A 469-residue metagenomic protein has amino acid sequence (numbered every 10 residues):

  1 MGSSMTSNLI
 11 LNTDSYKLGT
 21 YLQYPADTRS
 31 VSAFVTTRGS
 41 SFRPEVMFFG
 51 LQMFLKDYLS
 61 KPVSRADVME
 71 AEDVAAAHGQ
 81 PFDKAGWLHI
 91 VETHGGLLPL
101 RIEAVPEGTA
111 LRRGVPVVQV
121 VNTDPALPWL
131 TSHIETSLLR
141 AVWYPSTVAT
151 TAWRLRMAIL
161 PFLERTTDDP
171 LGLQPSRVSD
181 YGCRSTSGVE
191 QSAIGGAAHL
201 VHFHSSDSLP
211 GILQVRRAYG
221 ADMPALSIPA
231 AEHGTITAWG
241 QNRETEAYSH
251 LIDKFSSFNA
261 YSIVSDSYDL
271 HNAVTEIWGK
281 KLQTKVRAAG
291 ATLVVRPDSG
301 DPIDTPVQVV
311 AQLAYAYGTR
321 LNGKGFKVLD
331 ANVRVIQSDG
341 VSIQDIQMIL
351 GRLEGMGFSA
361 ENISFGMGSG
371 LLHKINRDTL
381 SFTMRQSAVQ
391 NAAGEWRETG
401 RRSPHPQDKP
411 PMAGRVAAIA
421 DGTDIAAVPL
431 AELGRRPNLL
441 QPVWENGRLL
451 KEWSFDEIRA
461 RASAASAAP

Functional and structural regions predicted by a protein language model:
G2-M53, V201-L209, Q214, A218-D222 (+5 more regions): Gly/Ser/Thr/Ala-enriched C-terminal appendages of enzymes
G2-S41, I90-P99, G108-G323, I343-D345: Buried, small/hydrophobic-residue-enriched core segments of structured protein domains
V31-D83: Low-complexity, highly charged intrinsically disordered N-terminal segments that act as targeting/localization
D57-Y58, P62, A71-H78, I90 (+7 more regions): Residues that form generic nucleotide/phosphate-binding pockets
P62-V120: Glycine-rich, N-terminal phosphate-binding loop and its surrounding beta-alpha-beta segment
K84, P99, G108, T131 (+3 more regions): Generic internal hydrophobic packing segments that stabilize the cores of diverse globular domains
L88, N259-A260, R401-P404: Domain-wide signal for the mature, well-folded portions of proteins, strongly enriched in nucleus-encoded organellar
